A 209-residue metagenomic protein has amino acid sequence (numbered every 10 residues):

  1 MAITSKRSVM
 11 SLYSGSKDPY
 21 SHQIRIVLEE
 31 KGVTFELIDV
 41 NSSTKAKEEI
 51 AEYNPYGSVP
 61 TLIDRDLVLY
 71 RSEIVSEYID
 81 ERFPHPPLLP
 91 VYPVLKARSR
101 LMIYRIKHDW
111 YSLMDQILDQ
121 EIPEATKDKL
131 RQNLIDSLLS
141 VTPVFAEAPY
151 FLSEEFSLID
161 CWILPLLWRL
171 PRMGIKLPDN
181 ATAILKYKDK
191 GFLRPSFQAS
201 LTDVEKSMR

Functional and structural regions predicted by a protein language model:
M1-T142, P149: GST-like domain detector, emphasizing the conserved glutathione-binding G-site in the N-terminal thioredoxin-like
G15, L158, V204: Short, solvent-exposed turn/loop segments enriched in Gly/Ser/Thr/Pro and often Arg
I38, S72, N180, L201-T202: Residue-level detector of family-conserved "landmark" positions at structurally sensitive sites
E52, L193, T202: Phosphate-coordinating loops and pocket residues in cytosolic domains that bind phosphorylated ligands
I106-A199: GST-like fold's C-terminal all-alpha helical module
E205-R209: Carbohydrate-binding/catalytic loop surfaces
